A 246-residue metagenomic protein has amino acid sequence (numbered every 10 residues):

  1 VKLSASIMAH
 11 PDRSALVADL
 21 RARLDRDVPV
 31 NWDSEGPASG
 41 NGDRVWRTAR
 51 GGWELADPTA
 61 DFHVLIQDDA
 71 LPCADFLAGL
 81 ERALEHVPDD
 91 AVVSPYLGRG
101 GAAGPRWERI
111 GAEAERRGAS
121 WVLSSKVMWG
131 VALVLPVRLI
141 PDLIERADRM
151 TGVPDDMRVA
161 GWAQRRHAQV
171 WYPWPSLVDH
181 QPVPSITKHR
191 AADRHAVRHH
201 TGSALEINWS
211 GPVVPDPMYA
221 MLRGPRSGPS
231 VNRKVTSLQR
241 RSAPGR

Functional and structural regions predicted by a protein language model:
V1-I66, A70-R246: Peripheral/terminal regions associated with large enzymatic or DNA-binding modules
